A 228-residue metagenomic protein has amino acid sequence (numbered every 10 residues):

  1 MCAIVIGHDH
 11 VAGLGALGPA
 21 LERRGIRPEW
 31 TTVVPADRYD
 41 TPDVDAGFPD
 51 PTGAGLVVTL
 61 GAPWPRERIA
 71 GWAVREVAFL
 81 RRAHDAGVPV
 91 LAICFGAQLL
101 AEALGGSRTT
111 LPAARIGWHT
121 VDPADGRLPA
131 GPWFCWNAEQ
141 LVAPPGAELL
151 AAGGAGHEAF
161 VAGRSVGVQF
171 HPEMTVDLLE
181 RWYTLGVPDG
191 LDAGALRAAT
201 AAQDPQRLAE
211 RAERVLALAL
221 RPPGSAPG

Functional and structural regions predicted by a protein language model:
C2-L21, T32-V34: N-terminal beta1-alpha1 ligand-phosphate binding loop
I6-D9, T59-P65, A138, F170-P172: Glycine-rich His-Gly loop
G15-G18, E22-R23, A101, D122: Class I S-adenosyl-L-methionine
P19-L91: Flexible gly/pro-rich beta->alpha loop and the following alpha-helix that scaffold active-site loops
A92, G96, A101: Gly/Ala-rich beta-loop-alpha elbow adjacent to hydrolase catalytic centers
A101-L179: Pocket-forming structural segment of enzyme catalytic cores
L179-G228: Acyltransferase
